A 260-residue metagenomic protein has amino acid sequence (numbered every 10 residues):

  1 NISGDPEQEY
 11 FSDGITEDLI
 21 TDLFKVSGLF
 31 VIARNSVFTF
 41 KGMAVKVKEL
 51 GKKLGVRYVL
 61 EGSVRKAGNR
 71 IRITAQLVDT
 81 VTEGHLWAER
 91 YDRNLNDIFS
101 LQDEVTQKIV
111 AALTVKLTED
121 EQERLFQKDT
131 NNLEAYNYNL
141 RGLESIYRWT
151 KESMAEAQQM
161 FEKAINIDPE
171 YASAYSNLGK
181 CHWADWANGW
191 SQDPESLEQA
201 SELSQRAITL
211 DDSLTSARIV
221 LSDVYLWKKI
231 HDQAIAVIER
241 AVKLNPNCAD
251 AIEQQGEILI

Functional and structural regions predicted by a protein language model:
N1-I260: Acidic, proline/glycine-rich low-complexity intrinsically disordered segments
